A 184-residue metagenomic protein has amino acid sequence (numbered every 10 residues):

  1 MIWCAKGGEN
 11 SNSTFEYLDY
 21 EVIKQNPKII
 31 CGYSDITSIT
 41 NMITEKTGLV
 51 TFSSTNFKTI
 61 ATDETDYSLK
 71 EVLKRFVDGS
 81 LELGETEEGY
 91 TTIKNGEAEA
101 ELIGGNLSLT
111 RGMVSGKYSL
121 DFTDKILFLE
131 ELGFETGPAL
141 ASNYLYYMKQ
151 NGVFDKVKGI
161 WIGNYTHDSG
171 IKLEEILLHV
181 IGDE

Functional and structural regions predicted by a protein language model:
M1-C4, C31, I126-E130, W161: Structural motif
M1-K24, C31: Active-site-proximal cofactor/substrate-binding loop regions of enzyme domains
G7-E9, I36-T37, S108: Short glycine-enriched loops at secondary-structure junctions
L18-M42, V50-N56, E184: Short, acidic/small-residue loops that bind anionic groups at enzyme active sites
G48-S115: Conserved anion/nucleotide-ligand pocket segment
E97, L127-E135, G159-D168: Glycine-rich phosphate/diphosphate-binding loops and the adjacent beta-loop-alpha structural elements that coordinate
L102-S142: Oxyanion-binding "anion nests"
L140, Y144-E184: C-terminal active-site/capping subdomain that shapes the small-molecule cofactor and substrate pocket of enzyme
